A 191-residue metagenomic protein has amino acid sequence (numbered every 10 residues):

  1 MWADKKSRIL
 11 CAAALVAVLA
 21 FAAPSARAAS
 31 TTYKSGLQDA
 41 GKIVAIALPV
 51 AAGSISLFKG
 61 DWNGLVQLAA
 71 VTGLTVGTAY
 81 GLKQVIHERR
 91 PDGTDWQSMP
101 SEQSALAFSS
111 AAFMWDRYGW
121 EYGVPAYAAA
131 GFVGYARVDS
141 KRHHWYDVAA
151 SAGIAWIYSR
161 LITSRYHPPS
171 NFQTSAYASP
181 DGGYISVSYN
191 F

Functional and structural regions predicted by a protein language model:
W2-V44, W62-N63, A79-Y80, Q84-F191: Replace "edges of transmembrane helices
A47-S54: Hydrophobic core of alpha-helical transmembrane segments in multi-pass integral membrane proteins
I55-L74: Interfacial segments of alpha-helical transmembrane regions
